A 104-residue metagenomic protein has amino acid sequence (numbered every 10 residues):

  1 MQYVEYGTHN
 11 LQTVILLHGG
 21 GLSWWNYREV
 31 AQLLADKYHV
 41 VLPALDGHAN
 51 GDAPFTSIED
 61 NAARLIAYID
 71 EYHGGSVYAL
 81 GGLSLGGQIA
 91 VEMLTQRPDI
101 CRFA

Functional and structural regions predicted by a protein language model:
M1-Q2, N26-E29, L33, D60-Y68 (+1 more regions): Alpha-helical elements of Rossmann-like donor-binding domains used by nucleotide-donor carbohydrate transfer enzymes
V4-D52: Conserved HGGG/HGGXW glycine-rich cap/lid loop of the alpha/beta-hydrolase fold
V14-I15, Y27, V40, L65 (+3 more regions): Hydrophobic packing within well-folded, soluble alpha/beta domains
V41-G81: Active-site loop/oxyanion-hole signature of alpha/beta-hydrolase fold enzymes
S76-A104: Conserved hydrolase catalytic core segment
